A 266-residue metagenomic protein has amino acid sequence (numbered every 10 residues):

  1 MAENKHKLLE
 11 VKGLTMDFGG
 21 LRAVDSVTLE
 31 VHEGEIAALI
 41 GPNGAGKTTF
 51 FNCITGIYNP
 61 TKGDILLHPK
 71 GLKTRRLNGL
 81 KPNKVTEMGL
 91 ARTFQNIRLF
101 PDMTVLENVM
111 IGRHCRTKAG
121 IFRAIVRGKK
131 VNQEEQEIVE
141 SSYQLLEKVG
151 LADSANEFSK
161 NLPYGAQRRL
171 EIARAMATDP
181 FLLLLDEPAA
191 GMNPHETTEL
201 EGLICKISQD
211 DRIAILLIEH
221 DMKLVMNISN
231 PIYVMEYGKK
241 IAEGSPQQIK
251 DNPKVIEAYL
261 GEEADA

Functional and structural regions predicted by a protein language model:
A2-A266: Glycine-rich phosphate-binding loops of nucleotide-dependent enzymes
